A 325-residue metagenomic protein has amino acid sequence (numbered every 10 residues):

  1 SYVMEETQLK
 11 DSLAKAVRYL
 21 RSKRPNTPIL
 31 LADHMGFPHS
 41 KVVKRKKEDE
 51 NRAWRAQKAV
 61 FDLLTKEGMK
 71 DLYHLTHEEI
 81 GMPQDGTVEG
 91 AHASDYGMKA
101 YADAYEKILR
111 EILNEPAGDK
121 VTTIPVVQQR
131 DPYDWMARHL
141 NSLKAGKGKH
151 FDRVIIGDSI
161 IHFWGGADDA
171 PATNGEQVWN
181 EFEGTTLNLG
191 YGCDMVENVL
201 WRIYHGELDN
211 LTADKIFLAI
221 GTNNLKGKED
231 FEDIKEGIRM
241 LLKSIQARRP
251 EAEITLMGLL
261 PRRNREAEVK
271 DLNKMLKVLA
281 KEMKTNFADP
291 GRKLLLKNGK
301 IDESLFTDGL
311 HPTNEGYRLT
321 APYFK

Functional and structural regions predicted by a protein language model:
S1-N26, L30, H34-H39, H162-F182 (+5 more regions): Oxyanion-hole/transition-state-stabilizing segment in secreted/luminal serine hydrolases and related acyltransferases
L9-A16, A53, Y101, M195 (+7 more regions): Stable alpha-helical elements in mature extracytoplasmic
K23, A102-I156, I160-N174, N180 (+2 more regions): N-terminal secretory targeting modules
P25-N26, K70, P250-E251, K281: Proline-centered flexible-loop/turn and helix-kink motifs
P28-A32, Y73-T76, D152-G157, T185-G190 (+4 more regions): Structural recognition of the beta-strand scaffold that forms the well-ordered cores of secreted hydrolase catalytic
F37-D119, R263-K325: Catalytic His-Asp segment of secreted/periplasmic serine-dependent ester chemistry enzymes
W135, F151, I156-S159, E207 (+7 more regions): Domain-wide signal for the mature, well-folded portions of proteins, strongly enriched in nucleus-encoded organellar
I161, C193, R292: Short, glycine/acidic-enriched loop or turn micro-motifs at the edges of active sites
